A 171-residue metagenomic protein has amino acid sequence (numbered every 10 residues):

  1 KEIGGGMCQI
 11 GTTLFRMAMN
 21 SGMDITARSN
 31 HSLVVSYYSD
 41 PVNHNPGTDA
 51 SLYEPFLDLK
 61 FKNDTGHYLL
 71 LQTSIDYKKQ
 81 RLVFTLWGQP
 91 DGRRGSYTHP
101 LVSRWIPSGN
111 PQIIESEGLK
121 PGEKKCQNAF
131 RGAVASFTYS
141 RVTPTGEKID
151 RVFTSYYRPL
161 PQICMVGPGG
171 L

Functional and structural regions predicted by a protein language model:
K1-L171: Well-ordered beta-sheet/strand-loop patches within structured domains
